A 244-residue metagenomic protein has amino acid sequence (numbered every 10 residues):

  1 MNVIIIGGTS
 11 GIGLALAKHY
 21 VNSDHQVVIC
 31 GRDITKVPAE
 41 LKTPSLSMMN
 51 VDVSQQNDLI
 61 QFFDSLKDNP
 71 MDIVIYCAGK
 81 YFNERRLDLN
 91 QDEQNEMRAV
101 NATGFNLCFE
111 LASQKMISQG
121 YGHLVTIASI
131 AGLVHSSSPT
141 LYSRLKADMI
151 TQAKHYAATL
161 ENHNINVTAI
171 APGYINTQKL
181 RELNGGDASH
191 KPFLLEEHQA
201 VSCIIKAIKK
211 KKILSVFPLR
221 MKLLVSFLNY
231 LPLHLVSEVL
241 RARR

Functional and structural regions predicted by a protein language model:
T9, A17: N-terminal Rossmann NAD(P)H-binding glycine-rich loop of SDR-like oxidoreductase domains
C77-N83: Conserved NAD(P)H cofactor-binding loop of Rossmann-fold oxidoreductase domains
R85-L87, E93-R98: Substrate-binding pocket helix/loop in short-chain dehydrogenase/reductase
F109, L145-K146: Active-site helix of classical SDR
Q114, A158-T159: Alpha-helical segment proximal to the catalytic Tyr-Lys
S129: Residue(s) in the substrate-gating loop at a strand-loop-helix junction that position the organic substrate next
A169, S189-L223: C-terminal helical subdomain
